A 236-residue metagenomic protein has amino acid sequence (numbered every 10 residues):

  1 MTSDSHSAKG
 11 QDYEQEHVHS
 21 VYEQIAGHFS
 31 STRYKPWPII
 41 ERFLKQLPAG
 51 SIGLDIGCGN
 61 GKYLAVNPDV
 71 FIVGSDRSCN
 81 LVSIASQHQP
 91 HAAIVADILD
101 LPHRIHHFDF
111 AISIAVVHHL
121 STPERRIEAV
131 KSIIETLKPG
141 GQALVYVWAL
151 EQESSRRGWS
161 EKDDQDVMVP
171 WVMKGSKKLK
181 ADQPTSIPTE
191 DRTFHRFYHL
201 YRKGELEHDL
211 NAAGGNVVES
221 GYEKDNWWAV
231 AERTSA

Functional and structural regions predicted by a protein language model:
M1-R104, E124, E128-K131, P139-A236: Class I (Rossmann-like) S-adenosyl-L-methionine-dependent methyltransferase catalytic domain, capturing the SAM-binding
F108-D109: PAS-family sensory domains and related alpha-helical coupling modules
I112: A conserved beta-strand element that flanks and buttresses the S-adenosyl-L-methionine
A115-H119: Short catalytic micro-motifs in class I SAM-dependent methyltransferases
T136: Conserved acyl-CoA
